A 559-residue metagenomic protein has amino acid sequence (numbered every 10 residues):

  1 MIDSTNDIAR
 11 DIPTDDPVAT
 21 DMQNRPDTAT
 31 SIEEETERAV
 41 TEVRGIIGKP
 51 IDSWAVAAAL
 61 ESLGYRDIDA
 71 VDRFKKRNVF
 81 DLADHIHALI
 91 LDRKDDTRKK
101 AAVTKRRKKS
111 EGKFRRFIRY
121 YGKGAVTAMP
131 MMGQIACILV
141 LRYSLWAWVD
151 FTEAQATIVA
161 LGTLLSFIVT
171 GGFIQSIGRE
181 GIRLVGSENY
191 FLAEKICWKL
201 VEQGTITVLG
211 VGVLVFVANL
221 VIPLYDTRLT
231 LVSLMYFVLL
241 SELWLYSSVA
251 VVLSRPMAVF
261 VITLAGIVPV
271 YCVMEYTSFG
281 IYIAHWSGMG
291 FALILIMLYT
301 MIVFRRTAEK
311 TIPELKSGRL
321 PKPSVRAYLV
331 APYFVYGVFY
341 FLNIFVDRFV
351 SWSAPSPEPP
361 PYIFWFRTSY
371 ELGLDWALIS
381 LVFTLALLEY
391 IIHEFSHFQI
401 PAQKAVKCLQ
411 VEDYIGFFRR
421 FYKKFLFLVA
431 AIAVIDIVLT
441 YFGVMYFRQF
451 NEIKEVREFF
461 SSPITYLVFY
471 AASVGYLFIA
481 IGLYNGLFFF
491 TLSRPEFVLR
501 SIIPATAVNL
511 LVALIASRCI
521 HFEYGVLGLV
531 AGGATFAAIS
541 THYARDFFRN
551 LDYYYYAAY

Functional and structural regions predicted by a protein language model:
M1-F114: Soluble N-terminal domains of membrane-associated systems
R107-G186, E202-I206, G210, L214-L220 (+3 more regions): Core alpha-helical transmembrane segments of integral membrane proteins
P130, G288-H393: Transmembrane helical elements of multi-pass membrane transporters/channels
T157-I182, F341, F345, L374-Q399: Small-residue-rich midsections of specific transmembrane alpha-helices
R183-L200, Y370-E452: Specific pore-lining/lateral-gate transmembrane helices of multi-pass inner-membrane transport and insertion machines
L220-Y236, V438-A472, L477: Interfacial segments at transmembrane-helix termini and the short loops linking adjacent helices
T227, V259-A308, E523-D546: Hydrophobic alpha-helical transmembrane segments
S241-F260, S473-R500: Membrane-interface junctions at transmembrane-helix termini in multi-pass inner-membrane proteins
